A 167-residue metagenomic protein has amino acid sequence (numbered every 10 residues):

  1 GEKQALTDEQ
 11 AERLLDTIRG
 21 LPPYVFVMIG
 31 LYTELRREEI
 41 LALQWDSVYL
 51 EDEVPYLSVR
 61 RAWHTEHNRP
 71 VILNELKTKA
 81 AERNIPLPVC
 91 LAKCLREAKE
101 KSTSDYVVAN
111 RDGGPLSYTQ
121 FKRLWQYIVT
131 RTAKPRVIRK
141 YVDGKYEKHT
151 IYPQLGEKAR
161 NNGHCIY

Functional and structural regions predicted by a protein language model:
G1-L43, E51-E53, A80-E82, K101: Basic, Lys/Arg- and aromatic-enriched nucleic-acid-binding interface segment
E12-P23, T33, I85, E100-V107 (+2 more regions): Short, basic (Lys/Arg/His-rich) helix/loop patches that form interaction surfaces in the mid-to-C-terminal regions
L31, R37, Q44-W45, V59-R61 (+3 more regions): Active-site proximal loops enriched in glycine and acidic residues that flank catalytic Cys/His/Asp and coordinate
A42-V48, E157, Y167: A short, basic/aromatic helix-end/turn motif that makes direct DNA contacts
V48-H64, R123-T132: Conserved long hydrophobic alpha-helices within structured protein cores
E53, N68-R69, G113: Detector for glycine-centered tight turns/loop "hinges" at secondary-structure junctions
S58-E82, P88, L95-R96: Extended, highly charged linker/hinge segments and catalytic-adjacent loops that couple domains and form adaptable
